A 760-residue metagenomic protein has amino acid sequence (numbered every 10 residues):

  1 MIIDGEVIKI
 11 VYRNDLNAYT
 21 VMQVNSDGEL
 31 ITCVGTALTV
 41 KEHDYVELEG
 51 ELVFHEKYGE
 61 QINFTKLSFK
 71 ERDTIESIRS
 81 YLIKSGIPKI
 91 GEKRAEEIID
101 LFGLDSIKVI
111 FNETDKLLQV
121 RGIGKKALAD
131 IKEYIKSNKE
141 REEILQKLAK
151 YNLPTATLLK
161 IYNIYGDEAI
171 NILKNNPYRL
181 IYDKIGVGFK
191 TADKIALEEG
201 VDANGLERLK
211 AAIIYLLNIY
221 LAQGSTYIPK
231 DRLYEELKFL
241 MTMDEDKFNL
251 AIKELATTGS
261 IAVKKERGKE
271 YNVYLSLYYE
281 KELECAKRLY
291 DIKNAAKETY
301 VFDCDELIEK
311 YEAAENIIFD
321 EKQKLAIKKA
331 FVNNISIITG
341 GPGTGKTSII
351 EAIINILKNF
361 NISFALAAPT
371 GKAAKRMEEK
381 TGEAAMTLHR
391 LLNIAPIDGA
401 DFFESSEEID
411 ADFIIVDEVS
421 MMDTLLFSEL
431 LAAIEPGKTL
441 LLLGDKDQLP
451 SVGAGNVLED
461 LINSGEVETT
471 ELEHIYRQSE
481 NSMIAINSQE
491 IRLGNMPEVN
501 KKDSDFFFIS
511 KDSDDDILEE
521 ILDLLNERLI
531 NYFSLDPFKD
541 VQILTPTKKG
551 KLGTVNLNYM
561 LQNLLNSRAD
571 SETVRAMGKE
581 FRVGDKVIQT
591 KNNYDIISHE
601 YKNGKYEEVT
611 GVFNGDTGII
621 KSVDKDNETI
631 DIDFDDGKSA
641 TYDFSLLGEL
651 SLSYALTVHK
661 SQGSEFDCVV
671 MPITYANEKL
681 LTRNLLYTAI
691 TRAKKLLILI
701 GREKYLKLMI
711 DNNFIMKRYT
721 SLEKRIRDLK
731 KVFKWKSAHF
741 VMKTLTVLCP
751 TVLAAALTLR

Functional and structural regions predicted by a protein language model:
M1-D303: Accessory, non-ATPase domains that flank or precede helicase/AAA+ motor cores in DNA-metabolism machines
N316-F331: N-terminal pre-P-loop "Q-motif" helix
V332, A352, I356, F360-I362 (+8 more regions): Conserved helicase motor core of SF1/SF2 NTP-dependent helicases
I338: Hydrophobic anchor at the beta1->P-loop junction of P-loop NTPases
P342: The conserved Walker
K346: Conserved lysine of the Walker
K446-T610, V747, L759: Conserved helicase motor core of P-loop NTPases
N614-F733: C-terminal accessory regions
